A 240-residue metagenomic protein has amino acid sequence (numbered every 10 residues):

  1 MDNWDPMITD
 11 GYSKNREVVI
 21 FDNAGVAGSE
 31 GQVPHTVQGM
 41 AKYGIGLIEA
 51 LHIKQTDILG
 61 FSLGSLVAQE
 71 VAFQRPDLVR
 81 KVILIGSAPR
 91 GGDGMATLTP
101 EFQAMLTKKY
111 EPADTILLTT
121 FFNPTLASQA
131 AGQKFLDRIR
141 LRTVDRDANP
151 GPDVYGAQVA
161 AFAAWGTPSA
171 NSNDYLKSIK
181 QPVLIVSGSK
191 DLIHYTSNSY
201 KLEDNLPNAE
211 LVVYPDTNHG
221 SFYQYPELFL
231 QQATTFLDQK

Functional and structural regions predicted by a protein language model:
M1-E30: Conserved HGGG/HGGXW glycine-rich cap/lid loop of the alpha/beta-hydrolase fold
V19-I20, A24-L59: Active-site loop/oxyanion-hole signature of alpha/beta-hydrolase fold enzymes
K54-D93: Conserved hydrolase catalytic core segment
K81-P112: Flexible "cap/lid" loop of the alpha/beta hydrolase fold
T119-K177: Alpha/beta-hydrolase
I179, I185-S187: Short beta-strand/loop motif that positions the catalytic acidic residue of the alpha/beta-hydrolase fold
L192-N198: Conserved alpha/beta-hydrolase "acid-adjacent" motif
N208-K240: Catalytic active-site module of serine/aspartate enzymes centered on a nucleophile-bearing elbow/loop
